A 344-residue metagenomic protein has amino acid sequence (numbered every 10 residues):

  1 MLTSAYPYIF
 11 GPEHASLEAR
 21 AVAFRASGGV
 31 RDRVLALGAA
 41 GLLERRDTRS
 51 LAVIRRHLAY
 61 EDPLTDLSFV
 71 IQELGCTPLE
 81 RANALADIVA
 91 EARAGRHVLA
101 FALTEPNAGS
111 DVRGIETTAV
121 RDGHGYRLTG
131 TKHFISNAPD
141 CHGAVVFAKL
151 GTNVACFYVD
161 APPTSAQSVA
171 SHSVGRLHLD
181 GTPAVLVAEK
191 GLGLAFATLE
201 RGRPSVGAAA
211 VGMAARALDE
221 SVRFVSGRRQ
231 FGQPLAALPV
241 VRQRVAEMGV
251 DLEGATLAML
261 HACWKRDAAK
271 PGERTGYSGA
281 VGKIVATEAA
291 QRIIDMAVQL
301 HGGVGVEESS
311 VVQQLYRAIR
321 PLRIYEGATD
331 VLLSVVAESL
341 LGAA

Functional and structural regions predicted by a protein language model:
M1-E61, G95, T198-A344: Alpha-helical interface subdomain recognition
P63-A84, G109: N-terminal glycine-rich flavin-associated loop
G95-T104: A short, Trp-centered hydrophobic/proline-enriched beta-strand micro-motif
A108, H133-A138, P321-A328: Glycine-rich phosphate/pyrophosphate-binding beta-alpha loops
D111-R113, N137-C141, A170-S171: Short glycine/proline-enriched turns and hinge-like loops at secondary-structure junctions
T117-V120: A structural signal for short hydrophobic beta-strand segments in well-ordered beta-sheet cores
T129-P162: A short core secondary-structure module
I135, D160-P183, V187: Flexible, small-/acidic-enriched active-site or ligand-binding loops
